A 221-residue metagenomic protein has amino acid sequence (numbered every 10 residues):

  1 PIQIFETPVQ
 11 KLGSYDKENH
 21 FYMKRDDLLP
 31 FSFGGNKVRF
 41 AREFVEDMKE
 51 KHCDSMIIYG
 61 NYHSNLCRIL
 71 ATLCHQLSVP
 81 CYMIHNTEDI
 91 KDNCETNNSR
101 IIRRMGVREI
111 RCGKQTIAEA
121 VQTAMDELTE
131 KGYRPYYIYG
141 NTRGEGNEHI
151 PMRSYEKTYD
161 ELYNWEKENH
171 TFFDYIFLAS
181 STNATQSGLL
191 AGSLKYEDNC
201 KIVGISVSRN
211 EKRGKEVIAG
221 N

Functional and structural regions predicted by a protein language model:
P1-N221: PLP-dependent amino-acid enzyme catalytic core
